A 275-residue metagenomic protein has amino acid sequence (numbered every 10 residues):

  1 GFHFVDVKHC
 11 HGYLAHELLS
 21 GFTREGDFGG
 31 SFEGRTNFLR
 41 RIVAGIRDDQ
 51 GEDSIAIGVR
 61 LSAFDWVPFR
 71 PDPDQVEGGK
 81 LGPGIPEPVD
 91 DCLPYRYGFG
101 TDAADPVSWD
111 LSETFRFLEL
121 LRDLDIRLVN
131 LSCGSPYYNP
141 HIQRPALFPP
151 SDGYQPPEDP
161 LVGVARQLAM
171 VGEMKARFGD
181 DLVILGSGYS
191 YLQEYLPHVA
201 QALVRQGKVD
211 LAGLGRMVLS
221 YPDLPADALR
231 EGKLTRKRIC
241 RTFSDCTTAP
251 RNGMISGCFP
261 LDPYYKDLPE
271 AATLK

Functional and structural regions predicted by a protein language model:
G1-K275: Flavin-dependent oxidoreductase catalytic cores
